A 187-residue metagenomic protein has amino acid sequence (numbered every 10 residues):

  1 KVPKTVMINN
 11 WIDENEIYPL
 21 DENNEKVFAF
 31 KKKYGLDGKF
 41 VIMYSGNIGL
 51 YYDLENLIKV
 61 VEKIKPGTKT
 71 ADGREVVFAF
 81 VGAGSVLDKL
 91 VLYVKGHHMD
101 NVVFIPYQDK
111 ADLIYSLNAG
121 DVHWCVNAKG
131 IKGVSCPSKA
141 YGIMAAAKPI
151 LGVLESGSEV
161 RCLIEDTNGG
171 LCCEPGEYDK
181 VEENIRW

Functional and structural regions predicted by a protein language model:
K4, L36-I42, E75-V77: Charged active-site motifs of nucleotide-sugar-dependent glycosyltransferases
I8-W11: Carbohydrate-associated surface elements
D13, N47-D53, K65, A83-V86 (+2 more regions): Nucleotide-sugar-dependent glycosyltransferase donor-binding/catalytic pocket residues
Y18-G35: A short helix/loop element that forms part of the nucleotide-sugar donor recognition site in Leloir-type
L36-Y52, I58-E62: Conserved donor-binding/catalytic core segment of Leloir-type glycosyltransferases
Y52, P106-S116, H123-M144, P149-C162: Nucleotide-sugar-dependent
P66-V77, V81-G82, L87-D112: Nucleotide-activated donor-binding/catalytic signature segment of Leloir-type glycosyltransferases, i.e., the conserved
E155-W187: Change "using UDP/GDP/dTDP sugars" to "using nucleotide sugars
